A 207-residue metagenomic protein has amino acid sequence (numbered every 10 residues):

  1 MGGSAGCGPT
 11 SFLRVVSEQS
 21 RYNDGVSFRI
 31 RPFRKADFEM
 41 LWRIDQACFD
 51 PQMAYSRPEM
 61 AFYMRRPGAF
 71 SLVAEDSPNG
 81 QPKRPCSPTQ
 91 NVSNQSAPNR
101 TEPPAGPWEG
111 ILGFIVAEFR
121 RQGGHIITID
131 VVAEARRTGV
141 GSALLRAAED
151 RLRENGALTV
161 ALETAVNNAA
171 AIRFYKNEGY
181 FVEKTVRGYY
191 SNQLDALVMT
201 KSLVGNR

Functional and structural regions predicted by a protein language model:
G2, C7, S11-A36, K201-R207: Conserved N-terminal entry element of GNAT/NAT acetyltransferase domains
A5-G6, F12-E18, R84-S96, N168: Intrinsically disordered, low-complexity Ser/Thr- and Pro-rich stretches
F28, P32-R136, L145-A147, R151 (+2 more regions): Acetyl-CoA-dependent GNAT
V131, A165-V166: Short amphipathic helical patch at the helix-1/turn junction of helix-turn-helix
L144, N168-A171: Conserved short alpha-helix immediately C-terminal to the canonical SAM/SAH-binding motif I of Rossmann-like
A161-T164, I172, K176, F181-V198: Conserved catalytic-core motifs of GNAT/GCN5-like acyltransferases
